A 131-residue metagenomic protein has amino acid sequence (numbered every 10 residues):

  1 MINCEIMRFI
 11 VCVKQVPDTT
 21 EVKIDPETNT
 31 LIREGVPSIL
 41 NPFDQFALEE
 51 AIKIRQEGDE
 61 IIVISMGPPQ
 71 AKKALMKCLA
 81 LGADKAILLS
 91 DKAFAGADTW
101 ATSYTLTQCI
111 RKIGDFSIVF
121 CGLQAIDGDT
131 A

Functional and structural regions predicted by a protein language model:
I2-A131: N-terminal glycine-rich FAD/FM-binding segment characteristic of electron-transfer flavoproteins
